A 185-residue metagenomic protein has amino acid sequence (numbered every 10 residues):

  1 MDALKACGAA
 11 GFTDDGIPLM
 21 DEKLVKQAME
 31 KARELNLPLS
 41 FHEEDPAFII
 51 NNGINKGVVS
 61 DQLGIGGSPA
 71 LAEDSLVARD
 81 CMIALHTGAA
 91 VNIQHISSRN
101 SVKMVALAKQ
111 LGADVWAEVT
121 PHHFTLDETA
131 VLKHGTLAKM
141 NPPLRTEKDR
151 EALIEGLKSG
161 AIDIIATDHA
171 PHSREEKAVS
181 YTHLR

Functional and structural regions predicted by a protein language model:
M1-I165: Histidine/acidic residue-rich metal-binding segments in metalloenzymes
D168: Short acidic-hydrophobic catalytic motif
E176-S180: Short acidic, glycine/proline-rich loop/turn micro-motifs
T182-R185: Conserved small/polar residues in nucleotide/adenosyl-binding loops
